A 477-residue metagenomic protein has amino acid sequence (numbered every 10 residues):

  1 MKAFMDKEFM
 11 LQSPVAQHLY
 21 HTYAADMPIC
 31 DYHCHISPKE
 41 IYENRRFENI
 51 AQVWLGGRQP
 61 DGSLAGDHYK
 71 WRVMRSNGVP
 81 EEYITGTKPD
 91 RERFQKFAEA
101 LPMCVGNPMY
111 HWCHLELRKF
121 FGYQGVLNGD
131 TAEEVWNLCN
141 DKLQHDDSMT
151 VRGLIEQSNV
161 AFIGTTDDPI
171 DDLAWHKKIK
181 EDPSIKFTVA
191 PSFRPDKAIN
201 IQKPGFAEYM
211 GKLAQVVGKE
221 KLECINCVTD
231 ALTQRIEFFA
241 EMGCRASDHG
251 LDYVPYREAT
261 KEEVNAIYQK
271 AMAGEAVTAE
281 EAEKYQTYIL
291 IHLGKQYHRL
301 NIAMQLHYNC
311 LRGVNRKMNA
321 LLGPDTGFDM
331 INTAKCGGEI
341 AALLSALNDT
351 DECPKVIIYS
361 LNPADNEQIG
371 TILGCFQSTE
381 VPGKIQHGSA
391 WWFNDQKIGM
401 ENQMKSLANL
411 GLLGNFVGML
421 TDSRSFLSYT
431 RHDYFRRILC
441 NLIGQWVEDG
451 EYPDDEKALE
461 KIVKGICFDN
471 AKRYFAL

Functional and structural regions predicted by a protein language model:
K2-L300, E352-P354, I358-G370, G374-L477: Metal-cofactor-binding active-site regions of metalloenzymes
E43-N44, K317-N319: Short secondary-structure transition/capping segments
A279, F328-A334: A short acidic, glycine-rich active-site loop that binds or catalyzes chemistry on phosphate/adenosine moieties
M304-L306: C-terminal amphipathic alpha-helical interaction region
C310, N315: Hard-cation-handling environments
N319-G327: Short glycine/proline- and charge-enriched loop/turn segments that cap or connect secondary-structure elements
A334-I340: Divalent-cation-assisted or electrostatically stabilized phosphate/pyrophosphate-binding catalytic cores
L343-D349: Short, basic/hydrophobic alpha-helical segments
